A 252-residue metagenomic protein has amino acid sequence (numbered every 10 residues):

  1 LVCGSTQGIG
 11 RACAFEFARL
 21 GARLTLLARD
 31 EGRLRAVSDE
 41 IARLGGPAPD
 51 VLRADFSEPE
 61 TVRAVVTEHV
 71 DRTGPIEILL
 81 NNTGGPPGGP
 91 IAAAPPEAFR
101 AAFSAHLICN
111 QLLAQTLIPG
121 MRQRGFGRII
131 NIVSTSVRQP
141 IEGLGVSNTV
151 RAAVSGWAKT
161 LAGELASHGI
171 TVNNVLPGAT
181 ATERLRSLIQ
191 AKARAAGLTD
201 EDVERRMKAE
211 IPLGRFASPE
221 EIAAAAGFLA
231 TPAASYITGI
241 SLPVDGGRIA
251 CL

Functional and structural regions predicted by a protein language model:
T6-Q7: Conserved glycine-rich cofactor-binding loop
L20-A36: Conserved glycine-rich Rossmann-like NAD(P)H-binding loop of the short-chain dehydrogenase/reductase
P90-I91, A98-F103, I129, M207: Substrate-binding pocket helix/loop in short-chain dehydrogenase/reductase
P119, G163-E164, S235: Alpha-helical segment proximal to the catalytic Tyr-Lys
I130-A153, A158-S167, A179-T180: Catalytic loop of short-chain dehydrogenase/reductase
Q139, A226-G227, T238-L252: Short C-terminal tail/terminal secondary-structure segment of NAD(P)H-dependent dehydrogenase/reductase domains
A166, T171, I237-G239: Short, small/polar-rich loop/turn modules that mediate ligand/substrate recognition or access, typified
